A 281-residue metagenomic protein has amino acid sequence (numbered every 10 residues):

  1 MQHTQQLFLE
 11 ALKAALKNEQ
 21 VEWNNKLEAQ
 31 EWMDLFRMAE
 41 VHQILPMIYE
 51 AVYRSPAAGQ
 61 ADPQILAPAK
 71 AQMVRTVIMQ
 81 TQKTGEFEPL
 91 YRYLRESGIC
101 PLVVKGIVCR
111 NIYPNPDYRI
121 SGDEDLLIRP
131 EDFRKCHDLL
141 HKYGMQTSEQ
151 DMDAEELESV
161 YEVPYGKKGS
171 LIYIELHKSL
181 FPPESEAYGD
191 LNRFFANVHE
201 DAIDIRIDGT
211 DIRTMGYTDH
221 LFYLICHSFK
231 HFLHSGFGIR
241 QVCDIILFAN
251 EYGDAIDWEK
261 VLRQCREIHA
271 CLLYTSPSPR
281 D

Functional and structural regions predicted by a protein language model:
M1-G122, I128-S276, R280: Conserved NTP-donor binding/palm subdomain of two-metal-ion nucleotidyltransferases/polymerases, i.e., the charged
